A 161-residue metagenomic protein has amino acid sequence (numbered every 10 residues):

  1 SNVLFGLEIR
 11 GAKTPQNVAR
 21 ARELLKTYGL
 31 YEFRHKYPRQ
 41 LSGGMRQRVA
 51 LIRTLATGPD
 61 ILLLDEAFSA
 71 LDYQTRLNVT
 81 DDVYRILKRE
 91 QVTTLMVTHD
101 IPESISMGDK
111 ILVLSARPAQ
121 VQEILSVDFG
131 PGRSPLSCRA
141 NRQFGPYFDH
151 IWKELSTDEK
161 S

Functional and structural regions predicted by a protein language model:
S1-E8, V18, S126: Short helical segment in ABC ATPase nucleotide-binding domains corresponding to the A-loop/adjacent helical element
E8, P15-F33, R85: Conserved ABC ATPase "signature" region
K36-R39, T57: Conserved signature/switch motifs of ABC ATPase nucleotide-binding domains
L62-D65: Catalytic Walker B motif of ABC-type/P-loop ATPase nucleotide-binding domains
R76-E90: Helical segment within the ABC ATPase nucleotide-binding domain
Q91-V97: Conserved H-loop
A116-P146: Conserved beta-strand-loop-alpha-helix hinge in the C-terminal portion of ABC ATPase nucleotide-binding domains
